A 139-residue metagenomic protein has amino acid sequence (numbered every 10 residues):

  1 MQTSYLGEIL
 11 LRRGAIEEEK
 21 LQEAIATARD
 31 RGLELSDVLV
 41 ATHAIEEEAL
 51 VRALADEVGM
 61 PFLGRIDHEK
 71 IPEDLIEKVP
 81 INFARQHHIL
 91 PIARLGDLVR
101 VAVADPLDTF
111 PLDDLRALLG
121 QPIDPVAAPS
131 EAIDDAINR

Functional and structural regions predicted by a protein language model:
M1-R139: N-terminal, intrinsically disordered, highly charged
